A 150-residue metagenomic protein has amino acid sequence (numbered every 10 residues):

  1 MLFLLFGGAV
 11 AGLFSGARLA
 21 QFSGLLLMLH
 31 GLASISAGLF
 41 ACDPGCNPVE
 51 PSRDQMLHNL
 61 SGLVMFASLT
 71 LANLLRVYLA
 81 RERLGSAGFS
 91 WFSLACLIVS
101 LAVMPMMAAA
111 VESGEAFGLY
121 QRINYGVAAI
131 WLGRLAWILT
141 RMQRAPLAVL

Functional and structural regions predicted by a protein language model:
M1-Q143: Hydrophobic, aromatic-enriched alpha-helical segments typical of multi-pass transmembrane helices
Q143-L150: Short, Lys/Arg-enriched, Gly/Pro-containing loop segments at transmembrane-helix junctions of multi-pass membrane
